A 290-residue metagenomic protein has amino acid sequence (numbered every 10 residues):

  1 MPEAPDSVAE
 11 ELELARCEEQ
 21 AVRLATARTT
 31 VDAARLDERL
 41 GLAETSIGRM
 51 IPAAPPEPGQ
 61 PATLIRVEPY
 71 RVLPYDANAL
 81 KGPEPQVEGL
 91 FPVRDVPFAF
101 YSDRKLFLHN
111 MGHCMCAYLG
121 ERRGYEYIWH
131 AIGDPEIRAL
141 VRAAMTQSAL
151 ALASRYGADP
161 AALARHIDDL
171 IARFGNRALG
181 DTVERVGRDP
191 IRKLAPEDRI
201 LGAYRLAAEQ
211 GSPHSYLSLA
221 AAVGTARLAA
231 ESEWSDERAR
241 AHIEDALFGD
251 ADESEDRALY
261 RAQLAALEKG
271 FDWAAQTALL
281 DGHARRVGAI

Functional and structural regions predicted by a protein language model:
P2-I290: Substrate/ligand-engaging "lid" and interaction regions
